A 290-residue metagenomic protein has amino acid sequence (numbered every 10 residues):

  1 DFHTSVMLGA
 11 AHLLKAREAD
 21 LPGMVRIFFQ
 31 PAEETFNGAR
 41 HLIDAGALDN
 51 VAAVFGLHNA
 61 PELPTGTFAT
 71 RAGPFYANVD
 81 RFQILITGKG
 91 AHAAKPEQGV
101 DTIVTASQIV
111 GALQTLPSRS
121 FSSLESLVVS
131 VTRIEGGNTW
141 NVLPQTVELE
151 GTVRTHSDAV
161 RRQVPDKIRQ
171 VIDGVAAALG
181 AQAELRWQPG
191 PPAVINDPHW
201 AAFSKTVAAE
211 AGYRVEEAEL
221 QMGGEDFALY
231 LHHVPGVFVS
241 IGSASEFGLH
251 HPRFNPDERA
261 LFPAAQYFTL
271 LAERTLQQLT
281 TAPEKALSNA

Functional and structural regions predicted by a protein language model:
D1-F2, V6-L8, L14-P144, G224-F227: Histidine/acidic-residue-rich, glycine-tolerant segments that coordinate divalent metal ions
V104-A290: Metal-dependent amide/peptide-bond hydrolase catalytic core, centered on the "pita-bread" metallohydrolase fold
